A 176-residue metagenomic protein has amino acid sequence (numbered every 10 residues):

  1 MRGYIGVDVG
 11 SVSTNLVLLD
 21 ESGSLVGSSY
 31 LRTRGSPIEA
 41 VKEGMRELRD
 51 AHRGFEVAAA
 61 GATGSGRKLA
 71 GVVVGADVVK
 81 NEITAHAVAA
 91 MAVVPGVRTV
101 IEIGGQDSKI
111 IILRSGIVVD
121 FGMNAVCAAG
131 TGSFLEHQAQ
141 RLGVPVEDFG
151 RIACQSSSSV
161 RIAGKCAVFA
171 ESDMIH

Functional and structural regions predicted by a protein language model:
M1-N81: N-terminal glycine/serine-rich phosphate-binding loop of ATP-dependent small-molecule kinases, especially carbohydrate
V7, E56-T63, V78-I83, T99-I103 (+2 more regions): General beta-strand structural signal in soluble alpha/beta enzymes
L18-L19, V41, G71-V74, I110-G116 (+4 more regions): Short acidic, glycine/serine/threonine-rich loops at helix termini
L31-S36, E82-A89, N124-A129: Short, acidic/turn-prone active-site loops that include or flank metal/cofactor- and phosphate-binding residues
S36, S115-C154, S158: Glycine-rich phosphate-binding loop plus the immediately following alpha-helix
E43, R67-D120: Conserved phosphate-binding catalytic cores of ATP/NTP-utilizing and phosphoryl-transfer enzymes
E47-A51, V93, V97-V100, R141-P145 (+2 more regions): Change "in soluble alpha/beta enzymes" to "in soluble alpha/beta proteins
G150-H176: A mobile "lid/hinge" subdomain adjacent to the ATP/sugar-phosphate binding pocket shared across diverse ATP-dependent
